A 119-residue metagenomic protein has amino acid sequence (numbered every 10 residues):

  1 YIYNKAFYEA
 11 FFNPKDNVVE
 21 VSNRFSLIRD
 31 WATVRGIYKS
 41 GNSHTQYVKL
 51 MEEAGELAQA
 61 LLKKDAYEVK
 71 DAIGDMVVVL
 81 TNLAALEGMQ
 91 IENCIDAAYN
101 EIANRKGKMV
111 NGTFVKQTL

Functional and structural regions predicted by a protein language model:
Y1-I73, V77-L119: Flexible "arm" and connector segments at domain edges
